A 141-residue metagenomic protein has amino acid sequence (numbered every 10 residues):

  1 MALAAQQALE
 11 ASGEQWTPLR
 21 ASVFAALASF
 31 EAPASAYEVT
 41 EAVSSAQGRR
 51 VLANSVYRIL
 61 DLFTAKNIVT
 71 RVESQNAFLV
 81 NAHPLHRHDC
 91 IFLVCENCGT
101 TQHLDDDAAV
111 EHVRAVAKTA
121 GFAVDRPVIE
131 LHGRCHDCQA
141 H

Functional and structural regions predicted by a protein language model:
M1-F24: Short alpha-helical segments that sit at the start of domains
A8, A25-F30, A42: Short amphipathic alpha-helical elements of helix-turn-helix/winged-helix folds
W16-P18, F30-S35: Short capping segments at the starts of secondary-structure elements
S35-R49: DNA-recognition alpha helix
V56-K66: Basic amphipathic alpha-helical segments that dock to polyanions
T64-H141: Non-DNA-binding regulatory cores of transcription-related proteins, predominantly C-terminal effector-binding
